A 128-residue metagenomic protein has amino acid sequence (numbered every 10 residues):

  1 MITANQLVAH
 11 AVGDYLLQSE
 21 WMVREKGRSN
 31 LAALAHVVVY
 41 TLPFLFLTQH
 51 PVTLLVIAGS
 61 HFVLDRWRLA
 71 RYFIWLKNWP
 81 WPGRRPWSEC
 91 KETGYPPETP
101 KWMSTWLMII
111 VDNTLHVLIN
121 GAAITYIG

Functional and structural regions predicted by a protein language model:
M1-I2, L45-T53, G128: Transmembrane helix interruption/hinge and helix-loop junction motifs
Q6-Y40, F44, A58, F62-G128: Interhelical loop and helix-boundary elements at the membrane-water interface of polytopic inner-membrane proteins
